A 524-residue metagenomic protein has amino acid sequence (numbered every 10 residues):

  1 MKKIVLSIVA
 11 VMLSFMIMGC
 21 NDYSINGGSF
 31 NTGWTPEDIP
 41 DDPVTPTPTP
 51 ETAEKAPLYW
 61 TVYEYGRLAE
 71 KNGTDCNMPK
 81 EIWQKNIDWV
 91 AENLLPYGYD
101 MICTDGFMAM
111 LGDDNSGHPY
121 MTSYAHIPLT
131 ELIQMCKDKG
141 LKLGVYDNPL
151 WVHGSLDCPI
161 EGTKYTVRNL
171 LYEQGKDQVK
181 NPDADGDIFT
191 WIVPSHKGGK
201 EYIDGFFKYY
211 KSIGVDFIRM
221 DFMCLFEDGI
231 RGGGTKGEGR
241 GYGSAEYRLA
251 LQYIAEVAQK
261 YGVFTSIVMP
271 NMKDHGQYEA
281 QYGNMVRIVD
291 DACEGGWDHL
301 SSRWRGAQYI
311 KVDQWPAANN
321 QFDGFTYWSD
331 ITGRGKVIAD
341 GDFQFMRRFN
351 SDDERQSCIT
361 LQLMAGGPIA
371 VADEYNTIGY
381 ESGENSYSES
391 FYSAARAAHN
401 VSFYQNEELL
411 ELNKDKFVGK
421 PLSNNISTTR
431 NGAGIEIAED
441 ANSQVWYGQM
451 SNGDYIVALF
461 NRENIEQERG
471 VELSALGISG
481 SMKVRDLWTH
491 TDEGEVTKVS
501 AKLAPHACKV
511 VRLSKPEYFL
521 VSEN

Functional and structural regions predicted by a protein language model:
M1, M16-T49: Bacterial Sec-dependent N-terminal signal peptides
I8-M16: Bacterial N-terminal signal peptides
A53-L58, L95-M101, D138-G144, I213-I218 (+1 more regions): Loop/turn elements at helix/coil->beta-strand transitions in domains of secreted/extracellular proteins
K55-T61, Q252-H490, S500-Y518: Active-site-proximal substrate-binding groove within the catalytic cores of carbohydrate-active enzymes
L58-K80, M110-H126, D185-E201, C224-F226 (+1 more regions): The substrate-binding groove and active-site-proximal loops of carbohydrate-active enzymes, especially glycoside
Y65, T104-T122, D147-G175, M223-L225: Aromatic-lined carbohydrate-binding surfaces of glycoside hydrolases
I82-M108, I213-G214: Catalytic domains of carbohydrate-active enzymes, especially glycoside hydrolases
P149-I213: Active-site-adjacent "subsite" loops/lids of carbohydrate-active enzymes
